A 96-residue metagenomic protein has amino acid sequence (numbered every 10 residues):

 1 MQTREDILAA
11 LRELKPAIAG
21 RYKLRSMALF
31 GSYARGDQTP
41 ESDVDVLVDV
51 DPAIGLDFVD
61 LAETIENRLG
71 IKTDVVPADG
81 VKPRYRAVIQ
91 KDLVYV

Functional and structural regions predicted by a protein language model:
M1-S26, R35-P40, V50-V96: Catalytic core of pol beta-like nucleotidyltransferases
L29: Conserved histidines in hydrophobic membrane contexts and catalytic metal-binding motifs
S32: P-loop (Walker A) phosphate-binding loop of NTP-binding proteins
D45-V48: Short beta-strand->loop micro-motif that forms the acidic, two-metal-ion catalytic signature in nucleotide-processing
